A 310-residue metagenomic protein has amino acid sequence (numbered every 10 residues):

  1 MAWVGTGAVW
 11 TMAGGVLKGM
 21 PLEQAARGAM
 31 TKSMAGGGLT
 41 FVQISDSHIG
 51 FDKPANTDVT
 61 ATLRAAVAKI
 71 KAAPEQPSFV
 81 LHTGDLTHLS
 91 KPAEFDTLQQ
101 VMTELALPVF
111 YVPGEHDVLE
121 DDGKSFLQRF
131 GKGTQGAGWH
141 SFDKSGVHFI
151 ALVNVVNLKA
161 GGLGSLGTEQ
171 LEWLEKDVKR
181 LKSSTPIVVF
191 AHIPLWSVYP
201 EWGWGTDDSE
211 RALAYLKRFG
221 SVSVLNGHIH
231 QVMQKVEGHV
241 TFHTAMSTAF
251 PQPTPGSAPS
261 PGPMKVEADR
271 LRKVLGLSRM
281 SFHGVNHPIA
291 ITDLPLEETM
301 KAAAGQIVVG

Functional and structural regions predicted by a protein language model:
M1-E23: N-terminal export signals
G19-T97: N-terminal active-site segment of His-dependent metallophosphoesterases
L22, S33, K91-P186, D208-S223 (+4 more regions): Extended active-site neighborhood of metal-dependent phosphoesterases/phosphodiesterases
I44-S45, F79-D85, V109-E115, V188-A191 (+2 more regions): Active-site neighborhood of phospho(di)ester-bond hydrolases with catalytic His/Asp-centered motifs
F51-K53, L86, V155-L166, W196-E201: Surface-exposed cleft-lining segments at the edges of enzyme active sites
T83, L181-V198: Short acidic, glycine-rich surface-loop motifs adjacent to enzyme active sites
N154, F190-L195, G227-I229, D293-L294: Short, well-ordered beta-to-alpha junction loops that form the rim of enzyme active sites and present histidine/acidic
I291-G310: C-terminal/domain-terminus segments
